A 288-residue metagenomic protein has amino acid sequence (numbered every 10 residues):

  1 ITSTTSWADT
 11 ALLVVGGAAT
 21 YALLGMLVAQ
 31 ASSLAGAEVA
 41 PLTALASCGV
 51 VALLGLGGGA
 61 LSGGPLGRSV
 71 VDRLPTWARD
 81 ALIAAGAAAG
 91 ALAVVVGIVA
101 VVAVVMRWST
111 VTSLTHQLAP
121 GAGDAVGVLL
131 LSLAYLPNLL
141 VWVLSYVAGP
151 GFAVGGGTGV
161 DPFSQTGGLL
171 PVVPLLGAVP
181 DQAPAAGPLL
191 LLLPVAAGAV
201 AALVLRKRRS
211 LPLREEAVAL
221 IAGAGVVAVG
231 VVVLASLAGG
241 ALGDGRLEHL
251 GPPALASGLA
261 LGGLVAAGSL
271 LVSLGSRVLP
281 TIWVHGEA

Functional and structural regions predicted by a protein language model:
I1, A31-S32, T110, T115-L190 (+2 more regions): Long, glycine/tryptophan/cysteine-rich extracytoplasmic
I1-Q117, A122-A125, G275-W283: N-terminal membrane-targeting/anchoring modules of bacterial envelope and secretion proteins
S3-A19, R208-V226: Internal alpha-helical transmembrane segments of multi-pass membrane proteins
D9-A11, C48, A81, G187 (+4 more regions): Hydrophobic alpha-helical transmembrane segments of integral membrane proteins, especially multi-pass transporters
A18-G25, T166-L169, L192-A202, V218-L237 (+1 more regions): Hydrophobic membrane-spanning alpha-helices of multi-pass integral membrane proteins
T20, A87-I98, A134-A153, V218-V231: Hydrophobic alpha-helical membrane-insertion segments
G55, V95-I98, L140, G198 (+1 more regions): Alpha-helical transmembrane segments of polytopic integral membrane proteins, especially the permease/helical cores
P171-A222: Extended, compositionally biased non-globular segments
